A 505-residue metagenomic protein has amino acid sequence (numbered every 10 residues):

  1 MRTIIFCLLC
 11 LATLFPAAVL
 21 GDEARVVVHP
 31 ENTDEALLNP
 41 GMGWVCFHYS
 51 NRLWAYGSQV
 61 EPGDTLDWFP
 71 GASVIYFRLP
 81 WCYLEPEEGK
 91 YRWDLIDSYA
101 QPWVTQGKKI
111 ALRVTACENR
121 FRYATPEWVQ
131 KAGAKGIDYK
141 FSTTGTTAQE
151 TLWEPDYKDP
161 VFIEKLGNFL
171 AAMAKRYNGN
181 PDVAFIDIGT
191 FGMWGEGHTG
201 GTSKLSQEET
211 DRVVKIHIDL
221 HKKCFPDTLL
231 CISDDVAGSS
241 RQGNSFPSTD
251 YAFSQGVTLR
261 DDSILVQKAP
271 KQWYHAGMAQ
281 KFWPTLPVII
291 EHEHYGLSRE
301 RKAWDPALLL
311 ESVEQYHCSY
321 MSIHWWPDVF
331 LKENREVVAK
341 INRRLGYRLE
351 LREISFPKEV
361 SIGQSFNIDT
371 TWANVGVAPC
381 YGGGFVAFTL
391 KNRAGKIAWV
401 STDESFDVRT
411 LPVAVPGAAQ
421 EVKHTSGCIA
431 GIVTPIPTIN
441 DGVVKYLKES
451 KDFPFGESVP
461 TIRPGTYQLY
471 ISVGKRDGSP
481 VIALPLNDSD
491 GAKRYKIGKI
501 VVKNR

Functional and structural regions predicted by a protein language model:
M1-I4: Positively charged n-region of N-terminal signal peptides that target proteins for export
F6-P16: Bacterial N-terminal signal peptides
E23-F162, Q280-D305, L310-E333: N-terminal substrate-binding region of glycoside hydrolase catalytic domains
P102-K108, F169-V183, I216-L230, Q315-Y316: A structural motif corresponding to the C-terminal end of an alpha-helix and its immediate exit/capping segment
K140-F162, F169-K204: Active-site groove signature of glycoside hydrolases
T190-D219, C224, C231-W283: Substrate-binding cleft/loops of secretory-pathway carbohydrate-active enzymes
A237, F246-S355: Substrate-binding cleft of secreted/luminal carbohydrate-active enzymes
N342-R505: Extracellular/luminal regions of secreted and cell-surface proteins that mediate adhesion/ECM remodeling
